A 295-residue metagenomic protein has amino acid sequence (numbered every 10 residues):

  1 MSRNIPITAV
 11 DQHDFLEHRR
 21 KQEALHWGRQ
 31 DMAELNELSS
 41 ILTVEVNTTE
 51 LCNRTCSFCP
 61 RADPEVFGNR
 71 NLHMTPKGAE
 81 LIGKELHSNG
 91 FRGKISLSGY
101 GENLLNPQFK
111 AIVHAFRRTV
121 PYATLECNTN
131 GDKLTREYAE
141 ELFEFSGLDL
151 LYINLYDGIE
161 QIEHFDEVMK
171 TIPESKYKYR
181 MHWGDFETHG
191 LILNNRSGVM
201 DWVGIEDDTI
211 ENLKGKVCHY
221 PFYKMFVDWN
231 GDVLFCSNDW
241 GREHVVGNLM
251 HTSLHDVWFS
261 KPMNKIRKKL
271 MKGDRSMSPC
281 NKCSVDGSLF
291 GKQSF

Functional and structural regions predicted by a protein language model:
S2-L150, F290-F295: Conserved alpha-helical substructure of the radical SAM core
L42, P221, W240: Exposed loop/turn and edge beta-strand positions of beta-sandwich/beta-sheet ligand-binding modules
V46, E50-N53, N212, D274-M277: Processing junctions and N-termini across compartments
C52, C56-C59, C218, C236 (+1 more regions): Short cysteine clusters
G83, N106-F222: Conserved AdoMet/S-adenosylmethionine-binding subsite of the radical SAM
K170-D208, N238-F290: C-terminal accessory region of radical SAM enzymes
V227-D228: Short, acidic, Ser/Thr-enriched surface-loop or helix-capping motifs
